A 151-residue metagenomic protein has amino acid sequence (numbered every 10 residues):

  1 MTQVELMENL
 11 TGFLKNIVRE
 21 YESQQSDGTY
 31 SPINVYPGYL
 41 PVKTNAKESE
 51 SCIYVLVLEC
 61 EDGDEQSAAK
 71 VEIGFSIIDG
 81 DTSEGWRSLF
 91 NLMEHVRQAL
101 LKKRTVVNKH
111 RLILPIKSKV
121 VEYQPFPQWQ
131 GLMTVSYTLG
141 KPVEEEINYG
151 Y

Functional and structural regions predicted by a protein language model:
M1-D64, N148-Y151: Small/polar-rich, solvent-exposed N-terminal microdomains that initiate assembly or binding
M1-V4, E8, S83, R87 (+2 more regions): Charge-dense, low-complexity intrinsically disordered segments
F13-N16, F75, Q128-L132: Residue-level detection of beta-strand scaffold positions
S26, I33-V35, L40, T44-K47 (+2 more regions): Acidic-leaning, charged glycine-interspersed low-complexity segments
E50-C52, A68-E72, Q130-T134: Broad gene-expression machinery/nucleic-acid interaction feature
Y54-D81: Active-site-adjacent structural patch at catalytic or cofactor/ligand-binding sites
D62-D64, I78-G85, T138-I147: Short, cysteine-centered beta-strand-loop-beta hairpins and adjacent loop/turn segments enriched in charged/polar
Q66-S67, I78-Q98: Extracellular/virion structural assembly segments
